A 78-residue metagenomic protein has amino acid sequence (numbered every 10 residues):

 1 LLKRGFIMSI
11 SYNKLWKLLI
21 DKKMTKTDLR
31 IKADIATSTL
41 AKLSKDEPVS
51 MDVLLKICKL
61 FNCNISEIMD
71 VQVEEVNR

Functional and structural regions predicted by a protein language model:
L1-S9, K17-L18, M69-R78: Short, charged recognition helix plus adjacent turn of helix-turn-helix-like nucleic-acid-binding domains
N13-K32: Short basic helix-loop element that most often maps to the first helix and adjoining turn of HTH DNA-binding modules
I20, D34, K45, V73: Residue-level detection of the helix-turn-helix DNA-binding "recognition helix"
D28, T39, V53, E67: Residues in the helix-turn-helix
I31, K42, D70: Phosphate-coordinating loops and pocket residues in cytosolic domains that bind phosphorylated ligands
I35-V49: Recognition helix of helix-turn-helix/homeodomain-like DNA-binding domains that insert into the DNA major groove
D46-K59: Short, basic-rich loop-to-helix N-cap that marks the start of a DNA-contacting helix
